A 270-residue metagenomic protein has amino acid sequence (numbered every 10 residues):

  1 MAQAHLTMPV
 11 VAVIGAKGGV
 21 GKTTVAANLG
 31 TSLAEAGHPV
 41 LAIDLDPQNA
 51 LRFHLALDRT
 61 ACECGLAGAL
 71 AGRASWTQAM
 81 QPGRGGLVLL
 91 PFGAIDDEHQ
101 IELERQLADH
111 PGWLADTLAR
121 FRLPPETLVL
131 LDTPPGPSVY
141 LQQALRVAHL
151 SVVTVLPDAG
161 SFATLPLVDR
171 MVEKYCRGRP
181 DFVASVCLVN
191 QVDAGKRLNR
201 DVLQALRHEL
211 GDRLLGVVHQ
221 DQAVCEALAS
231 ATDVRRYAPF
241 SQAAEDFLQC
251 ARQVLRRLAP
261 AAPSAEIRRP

Functional and structural regions predicted by a protein language model:
M1-M8, R177-P270: C-terminal lobe/tail of nucleotide-utilizing enzymes
H5-P47: Walker A/P-loop phosphate-binding motif and the immediately C-terminal alpha-helix
N28, S32, H54, Q143: Active-site signature of alpha/beta-hydrolase-fold catalytic machinery across serine- and Asp/Cys-nucleophile hydrolases
E35-L41, L123-H219: Conserved catalytic-core segment of NTP-binding enzymes
P47-Q48, G85, I95, D158-G160 (+2 more regions): Conserved nucleotide-binding/hydrolysis micro-motifs of P-loop NTPases
Q48-L89, L215: Phosphate-binding loop that captures ATP/GTP phosphates
L57-A61, M171-V172, L203-A205, D233-R235: Short, hinge-like loop/turn segments at secondary-structure boundaries
L89-S138: Cytosolic-facing regulatory segments adjacent to core modules
